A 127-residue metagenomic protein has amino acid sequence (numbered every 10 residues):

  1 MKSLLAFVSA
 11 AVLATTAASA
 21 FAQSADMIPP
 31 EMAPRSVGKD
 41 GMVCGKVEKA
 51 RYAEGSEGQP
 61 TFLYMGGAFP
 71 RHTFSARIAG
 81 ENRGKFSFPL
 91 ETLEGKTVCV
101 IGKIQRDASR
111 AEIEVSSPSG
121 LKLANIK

Functional and structural regions predicted by a protein language model:
M1-L4: Positively charged n-region of N-terminal signal peptides that target proteins for export
A6-T16: Bacterial N-terminal signal peptides
A20-K127: OB-fold and OB-like single-stranded nucleic-acid-recognition modules and their adjacent interaction interfaces
